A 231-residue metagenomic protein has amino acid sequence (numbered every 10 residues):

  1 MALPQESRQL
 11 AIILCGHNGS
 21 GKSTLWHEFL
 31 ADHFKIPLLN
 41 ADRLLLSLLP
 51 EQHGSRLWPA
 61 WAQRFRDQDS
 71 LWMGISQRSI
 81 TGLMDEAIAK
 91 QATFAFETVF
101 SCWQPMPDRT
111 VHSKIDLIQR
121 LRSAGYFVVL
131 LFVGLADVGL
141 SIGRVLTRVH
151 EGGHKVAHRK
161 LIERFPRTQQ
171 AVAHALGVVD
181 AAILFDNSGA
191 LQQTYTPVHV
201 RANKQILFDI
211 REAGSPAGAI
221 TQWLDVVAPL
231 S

Functional and structural regions predicted by a protein language model:
A2-R8, A87-I88: Phosphate-binding P-loop
A11-I13: Short hydrophobic/aromatic beta-strand immediately N-terminal to the Walker A/P-loop
H17: P-loop (Walker A) phosphate-binding loop of NTP-binding proteins
G21: Conserved glycine(s) of the Walker
L25: Hydrophobic positions on the alpha1 helix immediately C-terminal to the Walker A/P-loop
I36-T110: Conserved nucleotide-sensing/catalytic segment adjacent to the nucleotide-binding pocket in NTP-handling enzymes
V99-E151: ATP-dependent NMP and nucleoside kinases share a basic, alpha-helical "lid"
L140-S231: Conserved GTP-binding G-domain of TRAFAC-class P-loop NTPases and closely related GTPase folds
